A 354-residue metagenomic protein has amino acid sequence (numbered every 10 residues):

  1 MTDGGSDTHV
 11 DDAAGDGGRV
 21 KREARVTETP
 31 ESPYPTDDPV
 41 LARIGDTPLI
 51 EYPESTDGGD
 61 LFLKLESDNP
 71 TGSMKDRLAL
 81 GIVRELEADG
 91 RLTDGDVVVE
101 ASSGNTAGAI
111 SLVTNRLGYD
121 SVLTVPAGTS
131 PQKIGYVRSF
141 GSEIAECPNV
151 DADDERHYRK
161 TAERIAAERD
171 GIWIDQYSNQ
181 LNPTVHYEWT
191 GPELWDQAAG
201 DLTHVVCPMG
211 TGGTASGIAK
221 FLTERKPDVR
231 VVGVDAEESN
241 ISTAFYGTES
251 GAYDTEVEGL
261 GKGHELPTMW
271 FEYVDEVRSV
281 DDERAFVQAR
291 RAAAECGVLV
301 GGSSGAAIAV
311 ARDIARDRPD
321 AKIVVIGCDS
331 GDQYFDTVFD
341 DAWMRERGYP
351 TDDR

Functional and structural regions predicted by a protein language model:
T2-R354: PLP-dependent amino-acid enzyme catalytic core
